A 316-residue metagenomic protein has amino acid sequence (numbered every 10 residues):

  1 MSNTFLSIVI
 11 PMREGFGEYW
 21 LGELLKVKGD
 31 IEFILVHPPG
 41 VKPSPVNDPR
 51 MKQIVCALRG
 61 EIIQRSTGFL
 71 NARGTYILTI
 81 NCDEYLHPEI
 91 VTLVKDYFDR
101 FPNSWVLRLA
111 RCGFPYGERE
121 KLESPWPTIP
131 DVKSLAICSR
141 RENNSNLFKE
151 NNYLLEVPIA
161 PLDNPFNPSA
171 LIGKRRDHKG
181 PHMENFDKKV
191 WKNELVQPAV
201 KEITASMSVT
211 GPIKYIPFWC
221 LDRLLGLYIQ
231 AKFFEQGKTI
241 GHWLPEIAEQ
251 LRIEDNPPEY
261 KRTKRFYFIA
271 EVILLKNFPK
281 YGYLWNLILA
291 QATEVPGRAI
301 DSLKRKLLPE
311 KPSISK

Functional and structural regions predicted by a protein language model:
I8-G29: Short, well-formed alpha-helical segments that are part of the catalytic scaffolds of diverse glycosyltransferases
C56-A72: Glycine-rich, basic loop-to-helix element that forms the pyrophosphate-binding segment of sugar-nucleotide handling
I77: Short aromatic/hydrophobic "clamp" motif used to bind/position activated sugar donors
N81-Y85: The conserved acidic donor/metal-binding loop of glycosyltransferases
T92-E150: Conserved donor NDP-sugar-binding/catalytic core segment of glycosyltransferases
G113-F114, E184-V190, E194-W219, L224 (+1 more regions): Active-site donor/metal-binding and catalytic loop motifs of nucleotide-sugar-dependent glycosylation enzymes
S139-E194: A recurrent flexible, glycine/aromatic-enriched loop bordering the glycosyltransferase active site that acts as
P212-I213, W219, E235-K238, R252-K316: Terminal low-complexity segments of carbohydrate-biosynthetic enzymes
